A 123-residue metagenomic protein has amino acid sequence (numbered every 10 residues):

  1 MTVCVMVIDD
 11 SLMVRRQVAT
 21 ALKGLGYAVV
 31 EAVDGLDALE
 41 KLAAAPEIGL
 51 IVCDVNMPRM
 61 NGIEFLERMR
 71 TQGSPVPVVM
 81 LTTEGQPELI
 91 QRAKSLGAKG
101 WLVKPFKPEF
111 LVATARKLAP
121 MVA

Functional and structural regions predicted by a protein language model:
T2-M13, V18-L22, I51: Conserved acidic segment of CheY-like receiver
G26-V33, K41: Short hydrophobic/Thr-rich beta-strand motif most characteristic of the beta2 strand and flanking loop of CheY-like
D34-D37, N61-E64: Acidic catalytic/metal-coordinating carboxylates
P46-V52: Active-site beta3 strand of CheY-like receiver
M57: Receiver (REC) domain active-site loop signature in two-component systems and cognate sites in sensor histidine kinases
E88, F106-A115: C-terminal output helix
